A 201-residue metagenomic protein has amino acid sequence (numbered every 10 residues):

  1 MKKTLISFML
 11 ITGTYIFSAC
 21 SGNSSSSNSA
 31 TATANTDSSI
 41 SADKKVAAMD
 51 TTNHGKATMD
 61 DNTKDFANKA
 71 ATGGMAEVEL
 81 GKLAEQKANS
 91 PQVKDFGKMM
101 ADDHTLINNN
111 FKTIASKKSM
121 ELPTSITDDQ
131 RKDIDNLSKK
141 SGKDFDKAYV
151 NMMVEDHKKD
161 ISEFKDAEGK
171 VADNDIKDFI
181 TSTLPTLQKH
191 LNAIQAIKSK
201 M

Functional and structural regions predicted by a protein language model:
K2-M9, T14-M201: His/Met- and acidic-residue-enriched segments that coordinate or traffic transition-metal cofactors and support
